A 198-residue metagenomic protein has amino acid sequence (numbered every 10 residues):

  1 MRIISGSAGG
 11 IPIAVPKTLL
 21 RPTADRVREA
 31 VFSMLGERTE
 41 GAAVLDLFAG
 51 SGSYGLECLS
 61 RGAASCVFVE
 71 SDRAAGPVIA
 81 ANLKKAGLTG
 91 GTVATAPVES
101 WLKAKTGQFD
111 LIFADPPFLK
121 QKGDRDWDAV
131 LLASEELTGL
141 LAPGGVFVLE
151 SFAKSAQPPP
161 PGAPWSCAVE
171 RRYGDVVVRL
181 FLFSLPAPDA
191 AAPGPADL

Functional and structural regions predicted by a protein language model:
M1-L198: Class I S-adenosyl-L-methionine-dependent methyltransferase catalytic core
